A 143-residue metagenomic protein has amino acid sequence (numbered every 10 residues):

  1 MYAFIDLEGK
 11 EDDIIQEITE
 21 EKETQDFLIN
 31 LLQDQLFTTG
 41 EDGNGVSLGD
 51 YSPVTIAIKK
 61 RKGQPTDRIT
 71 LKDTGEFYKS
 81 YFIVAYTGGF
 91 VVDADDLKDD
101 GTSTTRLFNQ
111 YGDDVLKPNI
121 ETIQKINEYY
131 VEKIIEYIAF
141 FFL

Functional and structural regions predicted by a protein language model:
M1-L143: Short, Lys/Arg-rich flexible segments
